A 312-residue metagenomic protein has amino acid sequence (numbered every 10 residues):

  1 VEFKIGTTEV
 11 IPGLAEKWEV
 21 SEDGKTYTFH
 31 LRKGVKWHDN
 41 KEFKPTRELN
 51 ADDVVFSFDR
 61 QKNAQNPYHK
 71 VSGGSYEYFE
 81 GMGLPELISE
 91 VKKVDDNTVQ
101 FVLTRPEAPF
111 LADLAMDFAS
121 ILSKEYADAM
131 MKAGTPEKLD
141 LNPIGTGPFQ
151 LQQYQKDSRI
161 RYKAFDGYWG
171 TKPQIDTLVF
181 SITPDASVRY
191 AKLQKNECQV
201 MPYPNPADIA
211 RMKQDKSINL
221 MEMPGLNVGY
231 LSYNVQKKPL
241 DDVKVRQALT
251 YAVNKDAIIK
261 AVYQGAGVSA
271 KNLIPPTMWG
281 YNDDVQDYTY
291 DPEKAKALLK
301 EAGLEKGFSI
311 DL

Functional and structural regions predicted by a protein language model:
V1, K163-D166, G225-A248, A252: A bilobed periplasmic-binding-protein/Venus flytrap-type ligand-binding module shared by bacterial periplasmic
V1-E22, I144-T146: N-terminal lobe/hinge region of extracytoplasmic solute-binding protein
K4-I5, P85-E86, D96-N97, E107-P173 (+4 more regions): Gly/Pro-rich hinge or "lid" segments in bacterial periplasmic/extracellular proteins
E9, E16-P67, Q100, K192 (+1 more regions): Aromatic- and charge-enriched surface segment that lines or borders ligand/interaction sites
E16, T26-F29, V54-S57, V99-F101 (+4 more regions): Short, well-ordered beta-strand elements
E19, H30, D53, K62-D128: Surface-exposed binding/hinge segments that line and control ligand-binding clefts or catalytic entry sites
E137-D140, A164-R211, E222: Ligand-site clamp/hinge motif
R161-A164, Q214, D241-L312: Append "and occasionally in soluble cytosolic enzymes with long acidic Gly/Pro-rich linkers
